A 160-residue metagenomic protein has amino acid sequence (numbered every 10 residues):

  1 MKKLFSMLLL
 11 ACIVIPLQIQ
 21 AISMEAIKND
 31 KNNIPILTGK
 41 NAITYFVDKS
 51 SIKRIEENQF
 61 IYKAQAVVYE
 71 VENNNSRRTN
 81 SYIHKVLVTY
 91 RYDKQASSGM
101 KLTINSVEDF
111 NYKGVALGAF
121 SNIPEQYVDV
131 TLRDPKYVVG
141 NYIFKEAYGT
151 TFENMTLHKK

Functional and structural regions predicted by a protein language model:
M1-L4: Positively charged n-region of N-terminal signal peptides that target proteins for export
M7-L8, T150: Intrinsically disordered, low-complexity segments enriched in polar/charged small residues
L8-P16: Bacterial N-terminal signal peptides
A21-K85, K94-K160: N-terminal secretory-pathway/extracellular module detecting exported/lumenal segments and adjacent signal-anchor/first
V88-Y90: Residue-level detector of buried hydrophobic side-chain packing in well-ordered secondary-structure elements
